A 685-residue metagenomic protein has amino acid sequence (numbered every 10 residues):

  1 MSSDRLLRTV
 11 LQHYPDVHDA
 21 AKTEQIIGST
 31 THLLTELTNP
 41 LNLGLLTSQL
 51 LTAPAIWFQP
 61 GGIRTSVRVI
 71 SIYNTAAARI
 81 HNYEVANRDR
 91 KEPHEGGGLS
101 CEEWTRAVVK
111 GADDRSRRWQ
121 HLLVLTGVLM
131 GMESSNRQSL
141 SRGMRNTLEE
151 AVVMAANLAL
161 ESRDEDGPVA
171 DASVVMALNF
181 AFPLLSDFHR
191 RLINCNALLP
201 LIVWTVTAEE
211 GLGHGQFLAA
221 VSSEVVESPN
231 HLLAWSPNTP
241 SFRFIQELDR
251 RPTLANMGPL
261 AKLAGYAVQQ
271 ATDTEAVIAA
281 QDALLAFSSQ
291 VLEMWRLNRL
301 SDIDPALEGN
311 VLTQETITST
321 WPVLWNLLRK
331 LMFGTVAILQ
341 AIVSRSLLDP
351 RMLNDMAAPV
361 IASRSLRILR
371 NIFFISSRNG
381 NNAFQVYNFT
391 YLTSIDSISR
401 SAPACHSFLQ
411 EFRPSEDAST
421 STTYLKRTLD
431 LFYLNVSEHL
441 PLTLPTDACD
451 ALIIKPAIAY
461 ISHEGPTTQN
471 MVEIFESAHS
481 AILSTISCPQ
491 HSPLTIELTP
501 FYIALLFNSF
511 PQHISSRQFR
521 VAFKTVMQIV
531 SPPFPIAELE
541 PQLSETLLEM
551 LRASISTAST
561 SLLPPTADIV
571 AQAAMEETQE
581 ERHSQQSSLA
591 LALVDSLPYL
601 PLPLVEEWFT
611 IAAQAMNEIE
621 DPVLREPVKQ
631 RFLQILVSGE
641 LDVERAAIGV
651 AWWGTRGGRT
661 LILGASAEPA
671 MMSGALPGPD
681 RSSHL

Functional and structural regions predicted by a protein language model:
M1-A55, V623, V628, G657: N-terminal alpha-helical scaffolding segments that mark the starts of alpha-solenoid/helical-repeat architectures
M1-P15, L562, T566-A573, T578 (+2 more regions): Fungal intrinsically disordered, low-complexity serine/threonine- and proline-rich regulatory regions
V10-L11, P54, V108, A457-I461 (+4 more regions): Buried hydrophobic core positions in alpha-solenoid tandem helical repeats
D19, G62, K426, P456 (+8 more regions): Short inter-helical turns and helix N-cap capping residues of alpha-solenoid HEAT/ARM repeat scaffolds
Q25, R68, I72, G334 (+9 more regions): Alpha-solenoid helical repeat scaffolds
L34, Y73-H81, L125-E133, A177-F182 (+6 more regions): Hydrophobic residues within the alpha-helices of tandem HEAT/HEAT-like
N39-T468, E607, R625-E626, G639-A646 (+3 more regions): Extended alpha-helical scaffold segments
A261-V268, D282-T313, V336-L339, V343 (+1 more regions): Extended alpha-helical scaffolding regions
